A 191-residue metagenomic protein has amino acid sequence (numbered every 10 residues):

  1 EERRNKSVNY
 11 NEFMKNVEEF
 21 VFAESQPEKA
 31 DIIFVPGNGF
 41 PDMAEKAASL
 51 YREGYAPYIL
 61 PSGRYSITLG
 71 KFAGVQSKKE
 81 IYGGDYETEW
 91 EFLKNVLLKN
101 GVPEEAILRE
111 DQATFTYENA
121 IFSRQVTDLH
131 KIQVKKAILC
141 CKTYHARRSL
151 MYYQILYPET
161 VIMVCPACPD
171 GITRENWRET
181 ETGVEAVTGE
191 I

Functional and structural regions predicted by a protein language model:
E1-E2: Acidic, Ala/Val/Gly-enriched low-complexity intrinsically disordered segments
N5-G183: A structural signal for short, hydrophobic/glycine-enriched beta-strand patches
E181-I191: A conserved mid-domain beta-alpha-beta active-site/ligand-binding segment of alpha/beta enzyme cores
